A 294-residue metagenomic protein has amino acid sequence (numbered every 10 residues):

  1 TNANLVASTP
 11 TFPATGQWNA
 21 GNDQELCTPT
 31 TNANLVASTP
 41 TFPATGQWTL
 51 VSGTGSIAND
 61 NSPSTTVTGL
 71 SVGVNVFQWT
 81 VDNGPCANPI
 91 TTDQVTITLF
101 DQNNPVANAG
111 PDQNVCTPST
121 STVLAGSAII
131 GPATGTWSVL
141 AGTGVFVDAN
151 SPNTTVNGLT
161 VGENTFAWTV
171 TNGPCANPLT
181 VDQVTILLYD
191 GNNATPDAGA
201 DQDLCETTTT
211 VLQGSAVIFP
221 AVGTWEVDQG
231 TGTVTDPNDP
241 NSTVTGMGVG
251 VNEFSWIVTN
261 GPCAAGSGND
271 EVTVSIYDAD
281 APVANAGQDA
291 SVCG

Functional and structural regions predicted by a protein language model:
N2-S8, I90-F100, L179-Y189, G268-Y277: C-terminal edge beta-strand
A14-N22, N103-P111, N192-A200, D280-G287: Proline-enriched interdomain boundary motifs that mark the N-terminal boundary and often initiate the first structured
Q24-T31, Q113-T120, Q202-T208, A290-G294: Short, solvent-exposed loop/linker segments at the N-terminal edge of repeated beta-sheet extracellular domains
L26, Q47-S62, S138-S151, E226-D239: Low-complexity "stalk/linker" and mucin-like segments enriched in Ser/Thr/Pro/Ala/Gly
T30-P40, S119-I130, N153, T208-I218 (+1 more regions): A short beta-strand segment in extracellular, disulfide-stabilized domains
T41-W48, I130-V139, I218-E226: Solvent-exposed loop segments of extracellular immunoglobulin-like
S62-V76, P152-T165, N238-E253: Solvent-exposed segments in extracellular or luminal domains encompassing
D82-N88, T171-N177, T259-A265: Short, solvent-exposed loop/turn segments at the edges of extracellular beta-sandwich modules
